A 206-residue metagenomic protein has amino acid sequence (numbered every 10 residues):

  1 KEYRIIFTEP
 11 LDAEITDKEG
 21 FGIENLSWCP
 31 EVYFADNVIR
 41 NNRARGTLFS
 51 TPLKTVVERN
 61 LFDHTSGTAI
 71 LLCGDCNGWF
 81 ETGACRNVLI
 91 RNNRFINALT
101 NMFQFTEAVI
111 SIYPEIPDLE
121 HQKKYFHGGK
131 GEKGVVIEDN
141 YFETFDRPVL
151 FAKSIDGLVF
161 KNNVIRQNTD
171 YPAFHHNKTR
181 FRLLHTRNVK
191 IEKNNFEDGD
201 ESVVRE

Functional and structural regions predicted by a protein language model:
K1-E206: Extracellular parallel beta-helix/beta-solenoid repeat domains
